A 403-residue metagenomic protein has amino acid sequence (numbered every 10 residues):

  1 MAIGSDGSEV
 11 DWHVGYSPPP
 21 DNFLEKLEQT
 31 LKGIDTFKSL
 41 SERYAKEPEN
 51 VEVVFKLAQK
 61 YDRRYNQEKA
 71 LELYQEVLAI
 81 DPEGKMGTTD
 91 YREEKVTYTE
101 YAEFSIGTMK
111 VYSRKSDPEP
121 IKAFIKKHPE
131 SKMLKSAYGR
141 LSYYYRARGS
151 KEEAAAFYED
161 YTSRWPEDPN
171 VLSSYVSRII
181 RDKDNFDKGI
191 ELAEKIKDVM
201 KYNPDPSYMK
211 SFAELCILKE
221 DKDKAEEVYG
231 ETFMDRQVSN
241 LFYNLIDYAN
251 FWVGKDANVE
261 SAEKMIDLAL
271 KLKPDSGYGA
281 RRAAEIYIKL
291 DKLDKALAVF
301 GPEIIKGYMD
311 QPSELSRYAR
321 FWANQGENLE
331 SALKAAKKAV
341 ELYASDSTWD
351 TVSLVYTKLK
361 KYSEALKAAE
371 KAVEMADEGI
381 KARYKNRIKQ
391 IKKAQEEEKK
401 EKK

Functional and structural regions predicted by a protein language model:
A2-D35: Non-catalytic, surface beta->alpha helical segment in thiol-disulfide oxidoreductase systems
H13-Y16, E47, R64, A79-Y101 (+8 more regions): Short solvent-exposed coil/turn linkers within tandem alpha-helical repeat scaffolds
R64, V111-K115, R148, D182-K183 (+6 more regions): Structural motif corresponding to the intra-repeat A-B loop/turn of tetratricopeptide repeats
E103-K110, S177-R181, Y243-G254, R282-D291 (+3 more regions): Alpha-helical adaptor scaffolds
F124, E327, T351, K358 (+1 more regions): Terminal, low-structured helical/coil segments at or just beyond the last alpha-helical repeat
